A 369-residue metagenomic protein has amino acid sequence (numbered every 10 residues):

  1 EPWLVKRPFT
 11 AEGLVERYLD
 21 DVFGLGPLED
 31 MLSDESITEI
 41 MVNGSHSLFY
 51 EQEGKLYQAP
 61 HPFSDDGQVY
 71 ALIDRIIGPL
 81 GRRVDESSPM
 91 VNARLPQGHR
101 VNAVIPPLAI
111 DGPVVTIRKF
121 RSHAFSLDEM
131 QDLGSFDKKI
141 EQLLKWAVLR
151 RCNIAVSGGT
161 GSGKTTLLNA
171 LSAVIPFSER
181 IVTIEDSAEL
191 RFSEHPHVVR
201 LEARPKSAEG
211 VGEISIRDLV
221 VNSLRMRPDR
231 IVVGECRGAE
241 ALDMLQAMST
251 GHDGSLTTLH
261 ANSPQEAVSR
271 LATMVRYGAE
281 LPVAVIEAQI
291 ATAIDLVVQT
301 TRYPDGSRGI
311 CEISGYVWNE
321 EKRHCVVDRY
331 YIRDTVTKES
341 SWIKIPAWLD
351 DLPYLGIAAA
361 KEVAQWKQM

Functional and structural regions predicted by a protein language model:
E1-Y57: N-terminal anchoring/assembly modules that precede and organize ATP-driven motor systems
D34, S47-R150: P-loop NTP-binding catalytic core
R121-D132, L149, A173-V221, A267-L271: P-loop NTPase switch/communication element
V156: Hydrophobic anchor at the beta1->P-loop junction of P-loop NTPases
K164: Conserved lysine of the Walker
E185-S187, R191-H195, V199, S223-W318: Conserved P-loop NTPase nucleotide-binding/switch module
D305-M369: NTP-binding/hydrolysis catalytic cores, primarily Walker-type P-loop NTPases
